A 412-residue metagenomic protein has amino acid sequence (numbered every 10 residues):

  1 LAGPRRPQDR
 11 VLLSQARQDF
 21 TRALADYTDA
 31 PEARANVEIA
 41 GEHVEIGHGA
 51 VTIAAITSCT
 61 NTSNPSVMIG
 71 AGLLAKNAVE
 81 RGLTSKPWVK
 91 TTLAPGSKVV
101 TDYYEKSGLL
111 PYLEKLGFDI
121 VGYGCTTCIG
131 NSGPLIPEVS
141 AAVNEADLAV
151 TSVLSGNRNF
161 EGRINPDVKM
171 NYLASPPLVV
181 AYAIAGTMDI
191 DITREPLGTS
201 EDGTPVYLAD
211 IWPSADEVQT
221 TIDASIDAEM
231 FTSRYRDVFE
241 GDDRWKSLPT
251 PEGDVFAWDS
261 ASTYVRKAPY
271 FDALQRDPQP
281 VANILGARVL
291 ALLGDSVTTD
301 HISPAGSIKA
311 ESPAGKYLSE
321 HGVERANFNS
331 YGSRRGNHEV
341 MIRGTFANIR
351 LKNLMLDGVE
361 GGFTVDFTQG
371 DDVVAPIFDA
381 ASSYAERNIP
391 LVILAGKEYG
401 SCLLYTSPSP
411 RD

Functional and structural regions predicted by a protein language model:
L1-D29, P196-R244, P251: Terminal amphipathic helices with adjacent charged low-complexity linkers/tails
L1-Y104, G108, S247-L404: Non-catalytic terminal/interface segments that mediate subunit docking, oligomerization, and allosteric communication
A54, V121, T151-V153, L290-A291: Hydrophobic/aromatic beta-strand patches that form the interior of the parallel beta-sheet core in alpha/beta enzyme
G70-G72, Y104-P111, L135-S140, D167-N171 (+2 more regions): Short secondary-structure boundary/capping segments
N77, E114, A183-T187: Alpha-helix C-terminal capping segments
T84-P87, G124-T127, N131-E229: Mobile "lid/hinge" segments at catalytic clefts and subdomain interfaces of large enzymes
L110-V121: A glycine-rich helix N-cap at a beta->alpha junction
Y405-D412: Conserved small/polar residues in nucleotide/adenosyl-binding loops
